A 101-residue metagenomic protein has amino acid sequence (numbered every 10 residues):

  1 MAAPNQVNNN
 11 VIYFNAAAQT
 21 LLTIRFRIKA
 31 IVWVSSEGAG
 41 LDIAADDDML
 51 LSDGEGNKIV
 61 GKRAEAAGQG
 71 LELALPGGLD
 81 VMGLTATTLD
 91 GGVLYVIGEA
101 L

Functional and structural regions predicted by a protein language model:
M1-L101: Surface-exposed, low-hydrophobicity beta-strand/loop segments enriched in small/polar/acidic residues
